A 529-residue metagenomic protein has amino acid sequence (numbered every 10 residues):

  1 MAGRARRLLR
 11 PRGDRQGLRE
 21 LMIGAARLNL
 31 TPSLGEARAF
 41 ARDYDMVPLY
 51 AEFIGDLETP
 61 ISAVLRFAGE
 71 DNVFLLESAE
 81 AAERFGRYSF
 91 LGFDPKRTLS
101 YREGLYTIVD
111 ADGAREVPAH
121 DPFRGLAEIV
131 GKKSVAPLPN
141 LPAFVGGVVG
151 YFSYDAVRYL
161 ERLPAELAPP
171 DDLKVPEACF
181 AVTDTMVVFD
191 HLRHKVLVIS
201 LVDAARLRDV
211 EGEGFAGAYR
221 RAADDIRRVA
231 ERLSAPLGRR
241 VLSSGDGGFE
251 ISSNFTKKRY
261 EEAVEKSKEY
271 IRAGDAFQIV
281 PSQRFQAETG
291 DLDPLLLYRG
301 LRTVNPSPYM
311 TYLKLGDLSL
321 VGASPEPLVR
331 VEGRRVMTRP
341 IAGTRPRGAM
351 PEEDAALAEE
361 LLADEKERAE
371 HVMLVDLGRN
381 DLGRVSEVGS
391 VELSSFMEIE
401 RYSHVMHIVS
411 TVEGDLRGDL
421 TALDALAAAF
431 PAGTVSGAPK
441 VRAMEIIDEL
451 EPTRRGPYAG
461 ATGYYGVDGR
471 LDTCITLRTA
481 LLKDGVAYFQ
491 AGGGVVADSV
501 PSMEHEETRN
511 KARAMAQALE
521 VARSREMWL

Functional and structural regions predicted by a protein language model:
M1-E20: Cationic, amphipathic, low-complexity alpha-helical segments enriched in hydrophobics plus arginine/proline
I23-L529: Extended alpha-helical targeting/anchoring segments, especially N-terminal organellar/secretory targeting helices
